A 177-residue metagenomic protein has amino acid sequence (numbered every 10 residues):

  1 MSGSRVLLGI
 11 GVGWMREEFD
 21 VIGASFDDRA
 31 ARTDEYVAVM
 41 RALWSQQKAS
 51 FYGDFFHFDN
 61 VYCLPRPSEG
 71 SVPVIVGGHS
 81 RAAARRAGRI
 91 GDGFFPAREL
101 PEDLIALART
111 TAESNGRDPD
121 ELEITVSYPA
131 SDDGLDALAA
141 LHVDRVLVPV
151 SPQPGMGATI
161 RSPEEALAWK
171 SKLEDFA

Functional and structural regions predicted by a protein language model:
M1-A177: Active-site-adjacent structural elements that line small-molecule/cofactor binding pockets in enzymes
